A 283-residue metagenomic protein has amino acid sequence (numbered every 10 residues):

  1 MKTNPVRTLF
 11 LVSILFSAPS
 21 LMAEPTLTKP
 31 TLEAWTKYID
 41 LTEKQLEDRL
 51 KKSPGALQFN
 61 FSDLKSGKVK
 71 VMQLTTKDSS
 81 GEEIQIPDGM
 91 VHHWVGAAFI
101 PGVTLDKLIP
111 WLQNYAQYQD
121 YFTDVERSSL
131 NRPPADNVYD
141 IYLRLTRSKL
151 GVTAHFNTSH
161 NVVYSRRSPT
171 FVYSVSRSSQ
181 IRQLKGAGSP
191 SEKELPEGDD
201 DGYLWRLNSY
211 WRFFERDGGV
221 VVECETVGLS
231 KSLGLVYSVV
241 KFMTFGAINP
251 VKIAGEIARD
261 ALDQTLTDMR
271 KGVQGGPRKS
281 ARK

Functional and structural regions predicted by a protein language model:
M1-N4: N-terminal secretory signal peptides that target proteins for export/translocation
R7-T8, A254: Hydrophobic alpha-helical segments and their boundary regions
T8-S20: Bacterial N-terminal signal peptides
E24-K283: Eukaryotic helix-grip
